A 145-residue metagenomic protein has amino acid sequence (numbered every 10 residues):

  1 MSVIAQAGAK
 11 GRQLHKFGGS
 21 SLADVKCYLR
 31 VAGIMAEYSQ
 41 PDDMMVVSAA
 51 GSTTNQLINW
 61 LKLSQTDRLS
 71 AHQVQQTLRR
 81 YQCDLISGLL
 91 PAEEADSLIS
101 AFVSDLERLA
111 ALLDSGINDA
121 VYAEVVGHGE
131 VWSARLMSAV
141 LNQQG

Functional and structural regions predicted by a protein language model:
M1-G145: Nucleotide/pyrophosphate-binding catalytic subdomain
